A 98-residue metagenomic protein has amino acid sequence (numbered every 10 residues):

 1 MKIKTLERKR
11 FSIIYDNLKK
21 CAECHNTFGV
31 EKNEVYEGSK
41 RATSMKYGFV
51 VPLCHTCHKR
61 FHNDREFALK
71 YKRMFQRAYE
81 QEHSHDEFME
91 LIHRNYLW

Functional and structural regions predicted by a protein language model:
K2, A42-F49, K59-W98: Polybasic, low-complexity binding patches
K4-E31, T56: Short cysteine-rich loop/turn motifs with clustered Cys
E7, E23, E31-E37, E66 (+2 more regions): Glutamate identity and glutamate-enriched acidic tracts
R10, G38, H93-N95: Generic low-complexity, intrinsically disordered sequence content enriched in small uncharged/hydrophobic residues
A22-V50, F61: Histidine-centered nuclease catalytic patch
L53: Catalytic His-Asp charge-relay segment
